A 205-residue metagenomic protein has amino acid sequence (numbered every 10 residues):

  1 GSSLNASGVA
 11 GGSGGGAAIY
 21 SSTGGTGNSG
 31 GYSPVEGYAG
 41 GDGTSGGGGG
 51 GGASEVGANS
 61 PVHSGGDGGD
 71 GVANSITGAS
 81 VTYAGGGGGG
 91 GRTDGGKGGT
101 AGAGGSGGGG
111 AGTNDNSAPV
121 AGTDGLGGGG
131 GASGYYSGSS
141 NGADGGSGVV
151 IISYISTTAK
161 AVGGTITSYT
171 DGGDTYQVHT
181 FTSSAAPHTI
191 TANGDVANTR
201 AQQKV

Functional and structural regions predicted by a protein language model:
G1-V205: Low-complexity, glycine/proline-biased repetitive segments and flexible coils/loops
